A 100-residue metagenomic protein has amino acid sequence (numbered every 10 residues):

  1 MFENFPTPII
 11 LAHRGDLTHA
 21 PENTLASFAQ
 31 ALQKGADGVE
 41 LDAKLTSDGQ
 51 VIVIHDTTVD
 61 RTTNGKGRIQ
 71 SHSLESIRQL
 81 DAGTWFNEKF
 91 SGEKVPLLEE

Functional and structural regions predicted by a protein language model:
M1-E100: Phosphate-group recognition and catalysis centered on beta-loop-alpha active-site segments
